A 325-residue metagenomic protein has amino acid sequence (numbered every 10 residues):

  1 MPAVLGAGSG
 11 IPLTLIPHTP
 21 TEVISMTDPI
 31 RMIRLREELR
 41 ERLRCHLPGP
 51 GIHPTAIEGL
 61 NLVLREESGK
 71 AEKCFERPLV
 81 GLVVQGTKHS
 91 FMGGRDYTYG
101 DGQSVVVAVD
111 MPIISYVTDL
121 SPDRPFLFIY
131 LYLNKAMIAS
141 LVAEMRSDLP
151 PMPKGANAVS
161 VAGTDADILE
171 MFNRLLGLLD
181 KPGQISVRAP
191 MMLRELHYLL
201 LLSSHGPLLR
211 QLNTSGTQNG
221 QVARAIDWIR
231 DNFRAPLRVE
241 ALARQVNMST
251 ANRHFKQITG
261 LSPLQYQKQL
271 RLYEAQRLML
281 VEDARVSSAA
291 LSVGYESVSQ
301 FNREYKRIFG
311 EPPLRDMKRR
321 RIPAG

Functional and structural regions predicted by a protein language model:
V4, L13-A56, G69-K70, M152-A156: A short, N-terminal "cap"/entry segment at the start of jelly-roll beta-barrel domains of the cupin/DSBH fold
G6-G10, G325: Residue-identity detector for glycine
S9, I52-P150: N-terminal regulatory/effector-sensing and dimerization cores that precede helix-turn-helix DNA-binding domains
T27-L39, S140-E195, L199, P207 (+1 more regions): Amphipathic alpha-helical segments enriched in hydrophobic/aromatic residues interleaved with Lys/Arg
A162-G177, A189-L193, H197, L201 (+3 more regions): A short, Lys/Arg-enriched amphipathic alpha-helix from helix-turn-helix/homeodomain DNA-binding modules
E195, L199-S204, N232, P236-L270 (+1 more regions): Basic/polar phosphate-binding segments, predominantly the helix-turn-helix DNA-binding elements of transcriptional
K318-G325: Generic C-terminal helix-cap and adjacent flexible tail
